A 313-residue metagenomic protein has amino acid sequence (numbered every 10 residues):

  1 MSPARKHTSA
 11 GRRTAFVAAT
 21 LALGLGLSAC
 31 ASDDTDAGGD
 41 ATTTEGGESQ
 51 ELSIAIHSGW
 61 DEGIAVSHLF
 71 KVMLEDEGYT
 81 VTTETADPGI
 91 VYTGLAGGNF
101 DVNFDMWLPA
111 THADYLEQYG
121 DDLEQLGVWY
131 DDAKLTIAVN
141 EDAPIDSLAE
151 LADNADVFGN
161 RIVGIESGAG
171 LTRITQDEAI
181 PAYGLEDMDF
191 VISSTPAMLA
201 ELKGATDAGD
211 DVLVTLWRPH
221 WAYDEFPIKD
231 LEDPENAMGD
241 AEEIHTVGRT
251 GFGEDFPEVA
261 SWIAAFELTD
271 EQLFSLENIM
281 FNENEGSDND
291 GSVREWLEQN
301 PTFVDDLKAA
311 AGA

Functional and structural regions predicted by a protein language model:
G24-A29: C-terminal motif of bacterial Sec signal peptides marking the signal peptidase cleavage site
A31-D34: Bacterial signal peptide processing site
G47-E62, Y79-E84, G159-V163, I263: Short, well-ordered beta-strand elements
S58-D61, T82-G94, D189-E201: Short helix-initiation/N-cap motifs at beta->coil->alpha
L69-E77, V157-M188: Ligand-binding cleft/hinge of the Venus flytrap
F100-F104, I174-N236: Ligand-binding pocket segment of bilobal, Venus flytrap-like solute-binding proteins
D121-G168: A conserved helix-loop-strand patch within extracytoplasmic ligand-binding domains of the periplasmic binding
K134-P144, E242-P257, W262, N278-I279: A bilobed periplasmic-binding-protein/Venus flytrap-type ligand-binding module shared by bacterial periplasmic
